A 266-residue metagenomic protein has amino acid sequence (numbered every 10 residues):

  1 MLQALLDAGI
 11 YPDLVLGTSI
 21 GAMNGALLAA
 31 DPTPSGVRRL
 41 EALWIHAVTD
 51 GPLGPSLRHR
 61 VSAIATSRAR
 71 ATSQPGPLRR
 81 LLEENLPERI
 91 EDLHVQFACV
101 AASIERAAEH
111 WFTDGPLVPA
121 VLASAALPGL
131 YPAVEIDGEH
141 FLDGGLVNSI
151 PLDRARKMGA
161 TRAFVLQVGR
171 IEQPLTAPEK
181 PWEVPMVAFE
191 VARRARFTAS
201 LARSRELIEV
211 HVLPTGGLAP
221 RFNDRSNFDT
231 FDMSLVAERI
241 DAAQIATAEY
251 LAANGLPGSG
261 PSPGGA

Functional and structural regions predicted by a protein language model:
M1-L82, T113-L122, Q167, L175: Patatin-like phospholipase
Q3-A4, M158-G159, P181: Glycine-rich, phosphate-binding/catalytic loops in enzymes
P55-E172, R205-P261: Active-site-adjacent alpha/beta core region of enzyme catalytic domains
Y131-P132, F197-L201: Short acidic low-complexity segments
A177-R196: Acidic, Ser/Thr-rich peripheral helices and adjacent loops at domain boundaries
R194-A199, G255: Short, flexible coil/linker elements and helix-boundary hinge sites characteristic of intrinsically disordered
S262-A266: A short, charged, Gly/Pro-tolerant segment at domain boundaries
